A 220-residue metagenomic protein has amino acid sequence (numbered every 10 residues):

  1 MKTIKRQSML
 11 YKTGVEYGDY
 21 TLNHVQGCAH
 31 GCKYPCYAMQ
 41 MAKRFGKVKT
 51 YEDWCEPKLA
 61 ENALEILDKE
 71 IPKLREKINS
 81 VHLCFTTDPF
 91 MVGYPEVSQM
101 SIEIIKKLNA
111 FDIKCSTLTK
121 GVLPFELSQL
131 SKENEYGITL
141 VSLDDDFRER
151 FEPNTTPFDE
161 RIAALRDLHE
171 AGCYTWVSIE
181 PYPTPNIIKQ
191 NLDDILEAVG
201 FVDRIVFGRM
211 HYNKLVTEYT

Functional and structural regions predicted by a protein language model:
M1-A29, K33-S80: N-terminal [4Fe-4S]-dependent radical SAM core
N62-T220: Conserved AdoMet/S-adenosylmethionine-binding subsite of the radical SAM
